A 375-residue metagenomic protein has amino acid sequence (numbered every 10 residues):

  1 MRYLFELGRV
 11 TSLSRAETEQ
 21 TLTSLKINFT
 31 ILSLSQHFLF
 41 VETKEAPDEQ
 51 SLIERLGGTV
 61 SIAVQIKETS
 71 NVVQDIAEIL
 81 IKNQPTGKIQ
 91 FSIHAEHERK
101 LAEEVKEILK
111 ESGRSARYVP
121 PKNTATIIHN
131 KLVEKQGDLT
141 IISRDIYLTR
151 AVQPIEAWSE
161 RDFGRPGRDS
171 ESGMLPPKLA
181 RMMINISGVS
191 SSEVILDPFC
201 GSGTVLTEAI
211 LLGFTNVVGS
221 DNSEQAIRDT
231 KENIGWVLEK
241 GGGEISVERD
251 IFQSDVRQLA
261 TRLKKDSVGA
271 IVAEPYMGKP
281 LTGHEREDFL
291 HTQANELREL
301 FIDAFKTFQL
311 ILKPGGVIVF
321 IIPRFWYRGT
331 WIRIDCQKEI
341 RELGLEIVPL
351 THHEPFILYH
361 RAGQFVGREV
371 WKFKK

Functional and structural regions predicted by a protein language model:
M1-T59, I66-K67, D75, H97-E103 (+2 more regions): Class I S-adenosyl-L-methionine-dependent methyltransferase catalytic core
S24, G57, K82-I89, I93-H97 (+1 more regions): N-terminal accessory regions of S-adenosyl-L-methionine
S33-L34, L80-Q90, K264-K265: Flexible, charged surface loops at secondary-structure boundaries
T69-Q84: Short, charged beta->alpha transition segments
Q90-S92, R114-S115, V194, S267: Residues that mark the start of a beta-strand
R99-L101, K106-T124: A gly/proline- and charged-residue-enriched helix-loop-helix capping module
I141: Acidic, His- and aromatic-enriched active-site or binding-groove loops in soluble protein domains that engage sugars
